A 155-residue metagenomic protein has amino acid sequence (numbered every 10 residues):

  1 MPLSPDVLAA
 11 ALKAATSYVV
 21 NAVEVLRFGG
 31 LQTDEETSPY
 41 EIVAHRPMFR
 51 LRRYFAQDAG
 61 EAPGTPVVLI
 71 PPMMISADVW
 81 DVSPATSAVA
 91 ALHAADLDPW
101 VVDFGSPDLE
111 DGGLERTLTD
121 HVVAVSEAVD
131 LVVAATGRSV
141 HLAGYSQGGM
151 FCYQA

Functional and structural regions predicted by a protein language model:
M1-D34: N-terminal targeting or regulatory segments adjacent to alpha/beta-hydrolase or S9 domains
G30-L31, I70-P71, D111: Generic signal for short, ordered secondary-structure residues within or immediately flanking folded domains
E36-D108: Short, surface-exposed "cap/lid" segments of acyl-processing enzymes
D103, V132, G144: Glycine-rich adenosine-cofactor-binding loop
P107-G112, V122-V140, Y153: Conserved acidic catalytic loop of the alpha/beta-hydrolase fold
E115-R116, L142: Flexible, glycine/proline-enriched loop segments at strand-loop-helix junctions that form or flank small-ligand binding
T117-H121: Short, hinge-like loop/turn segments at secondary-structure boundaries
A143-C152: Gly/Ala-rich beta-loop-alpha elbow adjacent to hydrolase catalytic centers
